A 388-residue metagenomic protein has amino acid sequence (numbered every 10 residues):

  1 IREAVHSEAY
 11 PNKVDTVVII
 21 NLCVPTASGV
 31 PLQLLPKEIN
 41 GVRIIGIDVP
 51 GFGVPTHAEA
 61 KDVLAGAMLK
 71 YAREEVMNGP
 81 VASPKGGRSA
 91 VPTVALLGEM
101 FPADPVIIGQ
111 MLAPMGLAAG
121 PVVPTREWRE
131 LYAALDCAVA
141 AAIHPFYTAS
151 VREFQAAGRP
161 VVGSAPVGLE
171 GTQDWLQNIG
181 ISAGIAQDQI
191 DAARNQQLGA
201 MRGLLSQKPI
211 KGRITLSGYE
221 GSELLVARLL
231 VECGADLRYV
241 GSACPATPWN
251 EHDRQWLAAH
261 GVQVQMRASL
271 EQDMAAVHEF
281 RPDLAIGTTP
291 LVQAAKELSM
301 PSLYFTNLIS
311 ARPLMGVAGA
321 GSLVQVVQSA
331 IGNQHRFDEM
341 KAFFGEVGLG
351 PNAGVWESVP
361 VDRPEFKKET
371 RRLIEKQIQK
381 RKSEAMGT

Functional and structural regions predicted by a protein language model:
I1-T388: An N-terminal assembly and electron-transfer interface module characteristic of large anaerobic redox and radical
